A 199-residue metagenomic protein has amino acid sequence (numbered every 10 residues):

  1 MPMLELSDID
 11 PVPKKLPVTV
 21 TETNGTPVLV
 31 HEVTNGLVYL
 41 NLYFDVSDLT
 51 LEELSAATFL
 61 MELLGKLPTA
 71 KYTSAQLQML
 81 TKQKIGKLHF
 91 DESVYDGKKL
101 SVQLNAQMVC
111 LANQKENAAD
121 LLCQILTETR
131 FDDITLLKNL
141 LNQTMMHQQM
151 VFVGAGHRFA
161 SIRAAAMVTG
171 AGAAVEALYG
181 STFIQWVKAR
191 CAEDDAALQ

Functional and structural regions predicted by a protein language model:
P2-V38: N- or domain-start disorder-to-order transition segments that initiate the globular core
N35-E128, I134-L198: M16 family metallopeptidases and their MPP-like homologs
